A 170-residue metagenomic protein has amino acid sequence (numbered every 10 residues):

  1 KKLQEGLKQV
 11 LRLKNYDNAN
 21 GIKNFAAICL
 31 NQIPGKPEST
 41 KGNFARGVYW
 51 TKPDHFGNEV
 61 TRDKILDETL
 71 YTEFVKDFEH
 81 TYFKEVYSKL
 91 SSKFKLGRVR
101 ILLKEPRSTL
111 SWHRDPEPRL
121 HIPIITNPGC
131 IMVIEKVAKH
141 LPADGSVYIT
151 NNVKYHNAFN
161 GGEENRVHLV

Functional and structural regions predicted by a protein language model:
K1-V86: Non-heme Fe(II)/2-oxoglutarate
E85-P106: A short glycine-rich, His/Asp/Glu-containing loop-to-beta-strand
I101, P128, D144, V153 (+1 more regions): Long, contiguous binding/interaction regions
L103, R114-C130: Short, conserved beta-strand element in jelly-roll/cupin
P106, A143-D144: Short, flexible surface segments
L110-H113, C130-M132, L141, T150-G162: Short beta-strand His + acidic residue motifs that chelate non-heme Fe in jelly-roll/DSBH and cupin folds
L120-P123, V147-I149, E163-V170: A short hydrophobic beta-strand segment most commonly corresponding to one strand of the jelly-roll/cupin
P123-A143: A short beta-strand-loop-beta hairpin characteristic of the jelly-roll/cupin
